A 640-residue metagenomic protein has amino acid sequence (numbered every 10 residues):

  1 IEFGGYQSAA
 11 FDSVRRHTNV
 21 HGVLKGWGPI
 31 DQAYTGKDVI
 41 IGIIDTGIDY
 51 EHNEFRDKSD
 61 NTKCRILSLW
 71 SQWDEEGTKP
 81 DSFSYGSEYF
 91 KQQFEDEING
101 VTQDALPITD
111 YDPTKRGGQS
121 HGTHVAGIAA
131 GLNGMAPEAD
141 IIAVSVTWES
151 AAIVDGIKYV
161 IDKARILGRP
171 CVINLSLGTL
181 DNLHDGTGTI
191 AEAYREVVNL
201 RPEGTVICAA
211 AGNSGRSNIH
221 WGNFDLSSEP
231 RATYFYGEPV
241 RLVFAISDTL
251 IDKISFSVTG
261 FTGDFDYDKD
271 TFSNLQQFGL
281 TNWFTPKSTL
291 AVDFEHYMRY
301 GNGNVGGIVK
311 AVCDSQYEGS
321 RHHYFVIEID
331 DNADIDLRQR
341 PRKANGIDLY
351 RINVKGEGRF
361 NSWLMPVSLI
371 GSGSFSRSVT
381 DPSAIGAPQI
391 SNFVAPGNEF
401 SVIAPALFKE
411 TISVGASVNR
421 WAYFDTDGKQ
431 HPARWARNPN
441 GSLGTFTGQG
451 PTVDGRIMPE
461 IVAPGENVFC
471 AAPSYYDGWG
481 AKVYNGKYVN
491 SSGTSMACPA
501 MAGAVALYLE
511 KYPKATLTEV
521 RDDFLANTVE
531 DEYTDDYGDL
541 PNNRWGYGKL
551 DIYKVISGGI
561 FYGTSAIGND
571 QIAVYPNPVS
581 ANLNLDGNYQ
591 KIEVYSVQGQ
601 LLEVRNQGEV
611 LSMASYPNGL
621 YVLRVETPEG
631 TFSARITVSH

Functional and structural regions predicted by a protein language model:
I1-I40, G47-T62, W421: Autoinhibitory propeptides
I48-T123, Y267-S378, P382: Active-site core segment of subtilase-fold serine proteases
F83-I142, A151-G156, P405, V489-L509: Active-site alpha-helical elements of protease catalytic centers
S87-R116, C313-E318, S383, S417-D427 (+2 more regions): Catalytic-core environment of secreted peptidases
A126-A130, I142-V154, K158-C171, P230-A232 (+7 more regions): Hydrolase catalytic cores
I166-G186, G204-N213, S217-H220, F224 (+1 more regions): C-terminal subdomain of the subtilisin-like protease fold in secreted/lumenal serine endopeptidases
G563-G587, Y595-L601, N618-L620, T637-H640: Surface-exposed, proline-anchored Ser/Thr-rich loop/turn motifs
N606-S633, S639: Short, surface-exposed loop/turn motifs with a glycine/proline- and acidic-biased composition
